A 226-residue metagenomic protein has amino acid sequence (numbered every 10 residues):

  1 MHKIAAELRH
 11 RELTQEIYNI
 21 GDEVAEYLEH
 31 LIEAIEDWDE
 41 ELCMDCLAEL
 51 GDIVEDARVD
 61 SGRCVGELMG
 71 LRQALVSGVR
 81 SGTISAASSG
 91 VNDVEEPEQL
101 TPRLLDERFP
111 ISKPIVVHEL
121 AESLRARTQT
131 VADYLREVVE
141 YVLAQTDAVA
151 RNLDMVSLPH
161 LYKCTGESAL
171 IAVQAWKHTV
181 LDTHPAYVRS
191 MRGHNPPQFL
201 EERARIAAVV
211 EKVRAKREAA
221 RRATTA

Functional and structural regions predicted by a protein language model:
M1-K216: Long, low-complexity or tandemly repetitive, helically biased scaffold regions used for multimeric assembly/adhesion
R217-A226: Short, charged, intrinsically disordered terminal tails
